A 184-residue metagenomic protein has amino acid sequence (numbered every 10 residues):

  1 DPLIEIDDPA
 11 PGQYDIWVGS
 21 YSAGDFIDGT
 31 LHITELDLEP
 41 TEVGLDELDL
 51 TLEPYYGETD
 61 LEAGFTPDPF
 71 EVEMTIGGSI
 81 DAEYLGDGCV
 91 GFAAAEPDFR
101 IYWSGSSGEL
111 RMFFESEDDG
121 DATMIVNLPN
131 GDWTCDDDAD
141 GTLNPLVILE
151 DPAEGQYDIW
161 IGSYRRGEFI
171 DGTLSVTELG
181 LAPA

Functional and structural regions predicted by a protein language model:
D1-E5, I80-R111, N144-V147: Non-catalytic, beta-strand-enriched accessory regions in extracellular/secretory proteins and membrane protein
D8-A10, G105-S106, S116-D118, D151-A153: Short loop/turn positions at the edges of beta-strands in beta-sheet-rich folds
D8-L85, A95-R100, N130, E154-A184: C-terminal edge strands of extracellular/lumenal beta-sandwich accessory domains
Y21-A23, S106, E115-D119, Y164: Short solvent-exposed strand-capping/beta-turn motif centered on an Asx-Ser/Thr pair
I27-G29, G108-L110, G120-T123, G172: Short beta-strand/loop motifs in extracellular/secreted proteins, especially within beta-sandwich accessory domains
R111, T134-C135: A short linear hydrophobic-aromatic micro-motif
G120-W133: Short, surface-exposed beta-strand/strand-loop-strand elements in extracellular ectodomains
C135-G141: Short beta-strand segments within Ig-like beta-sandwich modules, predominantly Fibronectin type-III
